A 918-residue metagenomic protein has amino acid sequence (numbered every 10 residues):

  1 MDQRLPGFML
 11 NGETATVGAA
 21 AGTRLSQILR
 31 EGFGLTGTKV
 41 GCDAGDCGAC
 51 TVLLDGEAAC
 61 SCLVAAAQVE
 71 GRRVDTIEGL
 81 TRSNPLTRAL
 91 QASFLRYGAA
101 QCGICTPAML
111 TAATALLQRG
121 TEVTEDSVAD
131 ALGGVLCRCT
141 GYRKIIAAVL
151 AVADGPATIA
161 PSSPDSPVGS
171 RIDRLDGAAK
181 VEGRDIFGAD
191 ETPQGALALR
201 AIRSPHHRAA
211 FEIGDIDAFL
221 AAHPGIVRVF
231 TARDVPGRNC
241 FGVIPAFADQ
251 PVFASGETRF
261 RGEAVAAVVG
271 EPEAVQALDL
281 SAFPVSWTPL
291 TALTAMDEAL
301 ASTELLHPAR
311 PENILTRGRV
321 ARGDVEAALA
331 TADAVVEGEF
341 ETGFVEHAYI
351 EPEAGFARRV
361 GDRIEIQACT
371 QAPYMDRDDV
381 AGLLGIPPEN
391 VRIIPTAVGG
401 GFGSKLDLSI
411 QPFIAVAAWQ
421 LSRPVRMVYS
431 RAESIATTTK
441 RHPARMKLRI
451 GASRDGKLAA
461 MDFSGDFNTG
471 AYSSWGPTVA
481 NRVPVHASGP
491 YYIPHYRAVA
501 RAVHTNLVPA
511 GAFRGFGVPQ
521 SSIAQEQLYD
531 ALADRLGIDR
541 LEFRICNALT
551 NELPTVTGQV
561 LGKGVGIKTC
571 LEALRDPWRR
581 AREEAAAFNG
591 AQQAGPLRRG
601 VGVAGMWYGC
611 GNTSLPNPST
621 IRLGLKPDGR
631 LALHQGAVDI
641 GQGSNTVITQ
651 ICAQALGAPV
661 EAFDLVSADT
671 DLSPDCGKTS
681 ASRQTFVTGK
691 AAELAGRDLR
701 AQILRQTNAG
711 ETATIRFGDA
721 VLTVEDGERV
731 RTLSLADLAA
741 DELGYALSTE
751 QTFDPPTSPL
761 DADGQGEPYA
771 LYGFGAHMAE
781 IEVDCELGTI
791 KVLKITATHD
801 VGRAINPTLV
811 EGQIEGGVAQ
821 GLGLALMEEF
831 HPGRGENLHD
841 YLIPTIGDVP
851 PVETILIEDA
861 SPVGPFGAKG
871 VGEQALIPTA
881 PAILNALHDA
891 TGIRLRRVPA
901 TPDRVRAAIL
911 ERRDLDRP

Functional and structural regions predicted by a protein language model:
M1-P161, E182, L842: Signature of N-terminal electron-transfer/Fe-S-associated modules in redox systems
C47-G48, L197, S255, E351-F356 (+5 more regions): Short glycine-rich loop/turn motifs
G98, S170, D176-E182, E312-G355 (+5 more regions): Glycine-rich loop/linker segments at domain edges
A153-L315, V335, Q420: Flexible, low-hydrophobicity surface segments
A232-R233, G385-N390, Q420-V425, R454 (+4 more regions): C-terminal catalytic domains of large/alpha subunits in multi-subunit enzymes
E304-L384, A548-R630, N837-I855: Helix-loop-helix junctions that connect adjacent transmembrane helices in secondary transporters/permeases, recognized
A397-S422, R426-M427, S644-I651: Thiamine diphosphate
T613-S614, P618-S673: Catalytic phosphate/nucleotide-handling subdomain of diverse soluble enzymes
